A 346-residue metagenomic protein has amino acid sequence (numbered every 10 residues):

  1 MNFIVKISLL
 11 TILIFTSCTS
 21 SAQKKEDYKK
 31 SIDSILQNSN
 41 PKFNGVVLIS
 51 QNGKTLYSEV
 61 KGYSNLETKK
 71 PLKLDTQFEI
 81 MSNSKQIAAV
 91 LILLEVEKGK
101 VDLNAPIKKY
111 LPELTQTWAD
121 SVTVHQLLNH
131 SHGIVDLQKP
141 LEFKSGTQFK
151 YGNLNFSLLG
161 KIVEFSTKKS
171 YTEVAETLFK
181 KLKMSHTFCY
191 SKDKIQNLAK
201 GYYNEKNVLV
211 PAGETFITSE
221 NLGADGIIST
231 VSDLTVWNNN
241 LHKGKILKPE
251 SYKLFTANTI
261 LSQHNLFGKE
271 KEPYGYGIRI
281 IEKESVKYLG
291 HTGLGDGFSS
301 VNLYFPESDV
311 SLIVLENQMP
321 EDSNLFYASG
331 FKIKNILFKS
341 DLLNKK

Functional and structural regions predicted by a protein language model:
M1-E26: Bacterial Sec-dependent N-terminal signal peptides
C18-V60, T167, T172, E176 (+1 more regions): Catalytic loop of the DD-peptidase/beta-lactamase superfamily, centered on the K-T-G motif and neighboring
D33-Q37, Y63-K169, K206, V210 (+1 more regions): Active-site-proximal loop and beta-strand segments within enzyme catalytic domains
N52-K54, S64-L66, H132-G133, K194 (+1 more regions): Solvent-exposed coil/turn segments that connect beta secondary-structure elements in extracytoplasmic/periplasmic
L56, L114-V122, G133-Q138, L182-S191 (+1 more regions): Secretory-pathway/luminal and periplasmic proteins that interact with or process carbohydrate-rich
L94-V101, V163-T172, K180-F188, N239-E250: Bacterial peptidoglycan biogenesis and beta-lactam-recognition machinery
L127-L128, Y202, F255: A generic structural signal for nonpolar/aromatic side chains embedded in well-ordered alpha-helices
K144, Q148, K194-I217, L222-G223 (+1 more regions): Carbohydrate-binding/catalytic loop surfaces
